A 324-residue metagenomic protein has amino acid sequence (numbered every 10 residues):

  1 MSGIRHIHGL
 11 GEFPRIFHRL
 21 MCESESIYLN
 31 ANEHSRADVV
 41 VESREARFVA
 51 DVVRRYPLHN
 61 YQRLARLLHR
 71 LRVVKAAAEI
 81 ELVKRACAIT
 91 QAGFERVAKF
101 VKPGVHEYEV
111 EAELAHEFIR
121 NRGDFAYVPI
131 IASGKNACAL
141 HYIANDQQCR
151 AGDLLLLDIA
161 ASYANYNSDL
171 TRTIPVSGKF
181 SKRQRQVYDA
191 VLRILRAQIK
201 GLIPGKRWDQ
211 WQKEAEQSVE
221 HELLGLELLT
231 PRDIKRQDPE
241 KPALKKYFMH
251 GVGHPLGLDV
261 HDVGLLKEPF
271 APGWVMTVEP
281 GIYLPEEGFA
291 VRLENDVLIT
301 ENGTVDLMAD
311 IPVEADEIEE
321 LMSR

Functional and structural regions predicted by a protein language model:
M1-R324: Active-site neighborhoods and metal-handling regions in enzymes and metal-associated proteins
